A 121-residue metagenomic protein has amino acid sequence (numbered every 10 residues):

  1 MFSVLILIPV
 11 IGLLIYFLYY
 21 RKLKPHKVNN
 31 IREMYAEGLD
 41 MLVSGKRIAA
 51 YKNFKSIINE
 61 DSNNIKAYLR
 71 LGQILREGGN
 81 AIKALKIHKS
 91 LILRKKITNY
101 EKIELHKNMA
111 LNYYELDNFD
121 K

Functional and structural regions predicted by a protein language model:
M1-N29: Long, contiguous interaction/recruitment modules in multidomain scaffold/adaptor proteins
L14-I15, L69, I87: Helix-centric, low-specificity signal for extended rod-like, repetitive segments
H26, E60, I97-N99: Short coil/turn linker motifs that delimit alpha-helical repeat modules in TPR/alpha-solenoid proteins
N29-N63, E77-N80, K86, S90-L93 (+2 more regions): Alpha-helical segment of the N-proximal tetratricopeptide repeat
E101, D117-K121: Cytosol/nucleoplasm-facing, intrinsically disordered, low-complexity tails of endomembrane-system membrane proteins
